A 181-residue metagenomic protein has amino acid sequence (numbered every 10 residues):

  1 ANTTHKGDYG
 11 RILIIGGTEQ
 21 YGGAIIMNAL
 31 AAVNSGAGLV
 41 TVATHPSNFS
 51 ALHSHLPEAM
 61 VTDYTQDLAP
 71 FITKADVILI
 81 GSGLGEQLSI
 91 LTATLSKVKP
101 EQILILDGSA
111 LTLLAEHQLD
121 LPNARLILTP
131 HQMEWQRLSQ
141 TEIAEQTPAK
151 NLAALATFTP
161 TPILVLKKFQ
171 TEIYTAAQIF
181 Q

Functional and structural regions predicted by a protein language model:
A1-I103, T112-I127, Q136-Q181: Small-residue (G/A/S/T)-rich helix-start motifs and N-terminal tracts that mark the onset
H131: Short, conserved phosphate/pyrophosphate- and ester-handling motifs at nucleotide-, phospho-/glycolipid
